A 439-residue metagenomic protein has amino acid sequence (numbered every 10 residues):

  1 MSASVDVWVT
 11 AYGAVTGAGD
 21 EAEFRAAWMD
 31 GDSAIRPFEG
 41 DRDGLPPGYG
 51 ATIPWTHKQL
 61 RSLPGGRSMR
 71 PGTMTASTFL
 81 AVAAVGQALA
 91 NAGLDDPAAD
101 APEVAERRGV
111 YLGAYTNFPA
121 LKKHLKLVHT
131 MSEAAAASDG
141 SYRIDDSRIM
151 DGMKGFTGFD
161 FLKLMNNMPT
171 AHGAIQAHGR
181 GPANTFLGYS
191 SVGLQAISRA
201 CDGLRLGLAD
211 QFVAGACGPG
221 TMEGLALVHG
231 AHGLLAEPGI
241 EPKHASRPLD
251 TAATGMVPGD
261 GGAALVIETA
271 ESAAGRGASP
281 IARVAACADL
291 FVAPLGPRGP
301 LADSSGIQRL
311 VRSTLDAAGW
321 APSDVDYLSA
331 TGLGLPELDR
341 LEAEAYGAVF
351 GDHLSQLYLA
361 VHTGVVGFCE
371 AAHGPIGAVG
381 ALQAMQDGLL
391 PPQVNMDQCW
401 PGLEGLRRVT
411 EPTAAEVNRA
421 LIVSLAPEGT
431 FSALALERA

Functional and structural regions predicted by a protein language model:
M1-R70, A92, E271-V284, V379-V394 (+1 more regions): ACP-dependent fatty acid/polyketide chain-elongation machinery
V5-Y12, A26-F38, E241-A318, D326-Y327 (+1 more regions): Condensing-enzyme catalytic core mediating Claisen C-C bond formation in acyl metabolism
V9, M29-A177, G181-P182, G218-A226 (+1 more regions): Conserved beta-ketoacyl condensing-enzyme motif
A22-A26, P119-A137, R205, A226-I240 (+2 more regions): A glycine- and small-aliphatic-rich helix-loop capping segment at beta-alpha/alpha-beta transitions that lines
G65-G86, L127-V128, A135, F161-L162 (+5 more regions): Active-site pocket-shaping loop/turn-to-helix segments
A81-D95, N166-T170, A174-A177, A183-G218 (+4 more regions): Active-site-proximal alpha-helical scaffold in enzymes
A134-K154, S198, L206, C217-A274 (+1 more regions): Glycine-/small-residue-rich "gating" segment that lines the acyl/pantetheine channel and substrate pocket
L208-T254, C287-A302, G332-R340, Q356-L406: Acyl-CoA/ACP chain-elongation machinery
